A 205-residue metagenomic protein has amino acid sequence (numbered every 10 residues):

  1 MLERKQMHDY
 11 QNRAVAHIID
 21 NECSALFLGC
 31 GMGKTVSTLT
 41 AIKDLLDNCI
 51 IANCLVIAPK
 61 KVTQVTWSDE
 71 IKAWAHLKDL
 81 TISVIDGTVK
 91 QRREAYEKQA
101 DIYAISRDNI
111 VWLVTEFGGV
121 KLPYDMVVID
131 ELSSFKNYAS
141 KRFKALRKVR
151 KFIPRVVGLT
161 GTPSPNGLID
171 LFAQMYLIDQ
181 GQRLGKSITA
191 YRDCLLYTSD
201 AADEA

Functional and structural regions predicted by a protein language model:
M1-A25: Conserved pre-motif I regulatory segment
C23-A41: Walker A/P-loop
A52-N53, D79, M126, F143-S199: Conserved P-loop NTPase motor "coupling/switch" region that bridges the ATPase
N53-I71: Conserved Walker A/P-loop ATP-binding site and its immediately adjacent core in helicase/helicase-like ATPase domains
K90-Q99, D108-P123: Conserved helix/coil segment N-terminal to the catalytic DExD/H
S133-A145: Conserved ATPase-coupling elements of RecA-like P-loop NTPase cores
D200-A205: A short, hydrophobic C-terminal helix/tail in secreted or cell-surface proteins
